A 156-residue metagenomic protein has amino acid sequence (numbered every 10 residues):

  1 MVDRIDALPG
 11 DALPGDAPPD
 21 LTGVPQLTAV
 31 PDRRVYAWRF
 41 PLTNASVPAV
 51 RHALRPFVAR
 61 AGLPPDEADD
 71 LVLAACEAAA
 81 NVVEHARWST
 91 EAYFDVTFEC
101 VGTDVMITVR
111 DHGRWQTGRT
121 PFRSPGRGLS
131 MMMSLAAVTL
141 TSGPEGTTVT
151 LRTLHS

Functional and structural regions predicted by a protein language model:
M1-A37, V82-S156: Conserved beta-strand-loop-beta-strand hairpin that lines the nucleotide-binding pocket of ATP/GTP-utilizing enzymes
P19-T22, A45, A59-A61: Short acidic/polar alpha-helix capping motifs at helix-coil junctions
V35-R39, P56-A59: Short, flexible active-site loops
A37-A49: STAS-typified acidic loop motif
L42, L63, T120-S124: Short alpha-helix boundary/capping segments
P48, H52-C76: Conserved short strand/loop->alpha-helix "switch" segment adjacent to the catalytic nucleotide/phosphoryl-transfer site
E77-N81: Conserved polar catalytic motif of the HATPase_c/GHKL fold
